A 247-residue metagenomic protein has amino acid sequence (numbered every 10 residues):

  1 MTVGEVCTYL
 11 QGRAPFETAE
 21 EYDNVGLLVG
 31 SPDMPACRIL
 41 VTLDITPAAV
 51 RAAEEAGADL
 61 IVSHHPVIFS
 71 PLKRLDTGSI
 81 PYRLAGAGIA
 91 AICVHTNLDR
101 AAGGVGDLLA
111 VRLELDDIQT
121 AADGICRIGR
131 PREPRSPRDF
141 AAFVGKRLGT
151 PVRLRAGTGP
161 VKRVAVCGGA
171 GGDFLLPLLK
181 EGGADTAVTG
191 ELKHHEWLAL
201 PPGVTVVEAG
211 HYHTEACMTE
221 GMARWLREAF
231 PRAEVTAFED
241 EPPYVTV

Functional and structural regions predicted by a protein language model:
M1-V247: Hydrophobic structural segments
